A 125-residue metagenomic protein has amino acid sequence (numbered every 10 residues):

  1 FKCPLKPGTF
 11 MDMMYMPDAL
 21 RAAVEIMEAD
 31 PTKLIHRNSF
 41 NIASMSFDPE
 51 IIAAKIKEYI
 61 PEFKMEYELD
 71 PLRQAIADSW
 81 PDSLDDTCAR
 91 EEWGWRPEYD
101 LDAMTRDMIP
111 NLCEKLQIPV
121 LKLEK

Functional and structural regions predicted by a protein language model:
C3-K125: C-terminal substrate-binding subdomain of Rossmann-fold SDR/epimerase-dehydratase oxidoreductases
